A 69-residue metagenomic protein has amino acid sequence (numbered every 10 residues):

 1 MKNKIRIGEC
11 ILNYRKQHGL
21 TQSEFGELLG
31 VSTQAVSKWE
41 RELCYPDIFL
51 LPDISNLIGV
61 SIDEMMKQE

Functional and structural regions predicted by a protein language model:
M1-Q17: A short, Lys/Arg-rich alpha-helix, primarily the initiator
I5, L20, V60: Short beta-to-alpha loop/turn elements within the nucleotide-binding domains of ABC transporters
H18, C44: Flexible nucleotide-binding loop
G19-K38, D53: Short alpha-helical DNA-recognition segment
E24, A35, Y45, S61-E64: Residues in the helix-turn-helix
R41: Short, conserved catalytic or interaction motifs in soluble domains
F49-E64: DNA major-groove recognition helix of helix-turn-helix/homeodomain DNA-binding modules
M66-E69: Short, charged recognition helix plus adjacent turn of helix-turn-helix-like nucleic-acid-binding domains
